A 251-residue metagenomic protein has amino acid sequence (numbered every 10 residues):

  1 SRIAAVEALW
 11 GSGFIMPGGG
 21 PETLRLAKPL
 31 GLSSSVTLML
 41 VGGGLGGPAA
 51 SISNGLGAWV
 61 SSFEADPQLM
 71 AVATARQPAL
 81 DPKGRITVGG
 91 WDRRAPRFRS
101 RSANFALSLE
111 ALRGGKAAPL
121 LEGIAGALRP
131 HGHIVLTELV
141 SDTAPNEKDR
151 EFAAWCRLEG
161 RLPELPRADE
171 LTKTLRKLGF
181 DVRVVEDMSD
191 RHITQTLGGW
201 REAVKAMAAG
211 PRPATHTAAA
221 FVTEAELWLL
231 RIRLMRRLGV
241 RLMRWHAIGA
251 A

Functional and structural regions predicted by a protein language model:
W10, L139-L162: Short, glycine-/aromatic-enriched active-site segment of Class I SAM-dependent methyltransferases
M16-V36: Conserved alpha-helix/loop element of class I SAM-dependent methyltransferases that forms part of the SAM/SAH-binding
T37-L40, G44-P96: Class I SAM-dependent methyltransferase SAM/SAH-binding core
R94-A106: A short acidic, Gly/Pro-enriched loop at the edge of an enzyme's catalytic core that lines a small-molecule cofactor
N104-A118: A short SAM/SAH-binding and catalytic strip from SAM-dependent methyltransferases
A118-H133: A short glycine-rich, Lys/Arg-flanked "PGG" loop and its adjoining helix->strand segment in the class I
P163-V185: Short alpha-helix
E186-A251: Conserved Class I S-adenosyl-L-methionine
